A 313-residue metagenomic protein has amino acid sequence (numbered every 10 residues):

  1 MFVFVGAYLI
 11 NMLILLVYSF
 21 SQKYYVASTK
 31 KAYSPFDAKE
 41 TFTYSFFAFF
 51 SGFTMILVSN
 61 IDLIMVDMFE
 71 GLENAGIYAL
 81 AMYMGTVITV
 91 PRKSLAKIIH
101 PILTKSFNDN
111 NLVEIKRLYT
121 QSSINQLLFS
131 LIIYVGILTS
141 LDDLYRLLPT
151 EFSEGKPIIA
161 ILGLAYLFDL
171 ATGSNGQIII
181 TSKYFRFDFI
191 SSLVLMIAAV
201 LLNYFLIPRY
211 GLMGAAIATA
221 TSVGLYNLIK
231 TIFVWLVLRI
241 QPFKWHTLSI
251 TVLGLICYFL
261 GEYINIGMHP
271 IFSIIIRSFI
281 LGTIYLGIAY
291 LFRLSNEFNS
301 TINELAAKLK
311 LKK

Functional and structural regions predicted by a protein language model:
M1-K23, Y44, L193-A198, L212-F233 (+2 more regions): Hydrophobic alpha-helical transmembrane segments
L15-S59, I98, I102-E114, V237-S249 (+2 more regions): Interhelical loop/hinge segments that connect adjacent transmembrane helices in multipass membrane
F46-F47, D62-I64, G76-K93, I124-N125 (+1 more regions): Alpha-helical transmembrane segments of polytopic membrane transporters and translocases
S51, M55-I56, N203-Y204, L255-M268: Hydrophobic alpha-helical transmembrane segments in multi-pass integral membrane proteins
L72, I137-L167, G173: Interfacial segments at transmembrane-helix termini and the short loops linking adjacent helices
A81-S123, G176-T181: Helix-loop junctions and terminal segments of transmembrane helices in multi-pass membrane transport/translocation
G163-V194, F205, V234-L238: Membrane-interface junctions at transmembrane-helix termini in multi-pass inner-membrane proteins
Y263-K313: Membrane-proximal transmembrane or re-entrant/amphipathic helices at the cytosolic face
